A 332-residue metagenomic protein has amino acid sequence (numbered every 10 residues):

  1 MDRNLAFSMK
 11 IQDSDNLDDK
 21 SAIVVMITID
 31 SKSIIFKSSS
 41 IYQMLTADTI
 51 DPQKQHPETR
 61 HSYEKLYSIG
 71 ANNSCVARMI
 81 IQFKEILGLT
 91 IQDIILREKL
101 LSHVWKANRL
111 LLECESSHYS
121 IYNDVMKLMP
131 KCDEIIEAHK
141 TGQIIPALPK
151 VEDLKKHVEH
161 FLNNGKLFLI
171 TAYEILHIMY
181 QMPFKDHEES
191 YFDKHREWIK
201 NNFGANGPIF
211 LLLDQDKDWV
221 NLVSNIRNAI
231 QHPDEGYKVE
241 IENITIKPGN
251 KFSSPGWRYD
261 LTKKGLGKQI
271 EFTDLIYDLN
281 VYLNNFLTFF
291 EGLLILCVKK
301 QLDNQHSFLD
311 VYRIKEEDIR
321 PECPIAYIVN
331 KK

Functional and structural regions predicted by a protein language model:
M1-S116, G142-K156, E174-K332: Acidic, Ser/Thr/Gly/Pro-rich intrinsically disordered interaction regions
H118-I136, L162: Extended alpha-helical scaffold segments
H157-G165: Extended HEAT/HEAT-like alpha-solenoid repeat tracts in very large eukaryotic scaffold/adaptor proteins
F168: Glycine-rich phosphate/dinucleotide-binding loop and adjoining beta-alpha-beta core of small-molecule
